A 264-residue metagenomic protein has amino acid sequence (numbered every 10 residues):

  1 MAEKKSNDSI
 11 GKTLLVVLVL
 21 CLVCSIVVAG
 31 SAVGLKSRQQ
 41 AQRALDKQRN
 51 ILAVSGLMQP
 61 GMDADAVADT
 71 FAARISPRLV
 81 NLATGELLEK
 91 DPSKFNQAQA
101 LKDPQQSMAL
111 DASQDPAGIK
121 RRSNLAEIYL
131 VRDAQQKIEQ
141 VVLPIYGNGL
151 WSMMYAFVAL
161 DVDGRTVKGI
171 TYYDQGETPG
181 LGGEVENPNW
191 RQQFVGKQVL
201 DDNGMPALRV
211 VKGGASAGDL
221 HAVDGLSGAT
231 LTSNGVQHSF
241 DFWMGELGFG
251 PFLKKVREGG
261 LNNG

Functional and structural regions predicted by a protein language model:
A2-G264: Flexible, solvent-exposed loop/hinge segments and secondary-structure transition points
